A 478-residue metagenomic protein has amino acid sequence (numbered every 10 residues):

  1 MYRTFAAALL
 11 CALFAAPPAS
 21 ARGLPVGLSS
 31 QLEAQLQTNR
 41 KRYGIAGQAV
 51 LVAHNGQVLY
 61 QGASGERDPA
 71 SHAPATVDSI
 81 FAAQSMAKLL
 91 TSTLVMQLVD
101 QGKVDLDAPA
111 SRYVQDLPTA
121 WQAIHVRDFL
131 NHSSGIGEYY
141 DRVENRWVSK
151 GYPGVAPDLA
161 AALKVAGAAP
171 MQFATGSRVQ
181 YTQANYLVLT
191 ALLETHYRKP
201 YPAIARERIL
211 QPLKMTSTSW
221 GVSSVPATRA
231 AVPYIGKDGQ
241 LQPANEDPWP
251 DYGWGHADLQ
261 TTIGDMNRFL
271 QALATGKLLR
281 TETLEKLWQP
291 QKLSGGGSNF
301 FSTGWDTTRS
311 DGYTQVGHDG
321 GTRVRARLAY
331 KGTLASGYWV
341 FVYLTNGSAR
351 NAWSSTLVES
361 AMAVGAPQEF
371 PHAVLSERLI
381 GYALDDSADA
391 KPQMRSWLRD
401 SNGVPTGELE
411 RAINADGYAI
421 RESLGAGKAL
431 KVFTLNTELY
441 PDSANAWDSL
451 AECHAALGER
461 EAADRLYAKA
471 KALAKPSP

Functional and structural regions predicted by a protein language model:
R22-G62, E194-K199, A203-E207, Q211 (+2 more regions): Catalytic loop of the DD-peptidase/beta-lactamase superfamily, centered on the K-T-G motif and neighboring
V26, R42, A46, E66-T182 (+1 more regions): Active-site-proximal loop and beta-strand segments within enzyme catalytic domains
V50-Q57, A82-D105, P109, F129 (+5 more regions): Alpha-helical scaffold elements that line and support the substrate/ligand-binding pocket of soluble hydrolases
A63, D78, D141-E144, S149-A227 (+1 more regions): Catalytic-site signature segments of enzymes, centered on catalytic residues
